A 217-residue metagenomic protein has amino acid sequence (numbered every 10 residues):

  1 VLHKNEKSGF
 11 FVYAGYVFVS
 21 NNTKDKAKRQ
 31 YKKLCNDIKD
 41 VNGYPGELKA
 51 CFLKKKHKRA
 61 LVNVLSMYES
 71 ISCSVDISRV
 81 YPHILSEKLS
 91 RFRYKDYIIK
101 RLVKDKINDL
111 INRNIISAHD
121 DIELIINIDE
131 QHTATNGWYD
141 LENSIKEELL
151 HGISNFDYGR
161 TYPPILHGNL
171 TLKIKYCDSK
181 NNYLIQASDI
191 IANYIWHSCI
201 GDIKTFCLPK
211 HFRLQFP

Functional and structural regions predicted by a protein language model:
V1-P217: Phosphate-ester processing/binding pockets and catalytic centers
